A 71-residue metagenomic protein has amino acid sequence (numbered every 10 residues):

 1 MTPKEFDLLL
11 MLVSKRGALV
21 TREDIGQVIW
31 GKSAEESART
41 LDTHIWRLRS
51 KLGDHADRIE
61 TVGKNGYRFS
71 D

Functional and structural regions predicted by a protein language model:
P3-A56, T61-N65: Positively charged, aromatic-enriched patches within helix-turn-helix-type DNA-binding elements, predominantly
F69-D71: Conserved hydrophobic "DFG−1" position in protein kinase catalytic cores
